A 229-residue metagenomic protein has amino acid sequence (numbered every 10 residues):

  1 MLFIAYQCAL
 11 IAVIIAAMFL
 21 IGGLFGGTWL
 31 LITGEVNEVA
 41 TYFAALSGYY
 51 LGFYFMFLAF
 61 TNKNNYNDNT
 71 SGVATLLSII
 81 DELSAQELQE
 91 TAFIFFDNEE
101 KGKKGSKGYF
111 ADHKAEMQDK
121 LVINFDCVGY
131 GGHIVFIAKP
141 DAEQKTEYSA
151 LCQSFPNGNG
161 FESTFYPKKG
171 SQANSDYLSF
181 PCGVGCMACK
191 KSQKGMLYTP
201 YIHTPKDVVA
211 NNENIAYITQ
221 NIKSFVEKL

Functional and structural regions predicted by a protein language model:
M1-L20: Cytosolic-side membrane-insertion boundary helix
M18-G34: Hydrophobic alpha-helical transmembrane segments
F19, Y49-Y50: Conserved short hydrophobic patches within well-ordered secondary structure
W29-T33, E38-A45, L51-E147, K169-Q172 (+1 more regions): Acidic/histidine-rich catalytic neighborhood of metal-dependent amide-processing enzymes
G131-L229: Active-site-adjacent substrate-binding region of metalloamidase/peptidase-like peptide-processing proteins
